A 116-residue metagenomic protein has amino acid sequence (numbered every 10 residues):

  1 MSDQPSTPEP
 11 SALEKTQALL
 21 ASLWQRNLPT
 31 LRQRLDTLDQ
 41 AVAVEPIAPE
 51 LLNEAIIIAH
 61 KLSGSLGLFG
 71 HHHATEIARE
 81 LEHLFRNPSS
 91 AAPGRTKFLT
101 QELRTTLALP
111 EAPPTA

Functional and structural regions predicted by a protein language model:
M1-K15: Short, low-complexity N-terminal regulatory "tails/caps" that precede and couple sensory modules
L13-A55, K97-E111: Long, amphipathic alpha-helical coiled-coil segments characteristic of histidine-phosphotransfer scaffolds
W24, L28, S65-H71, E76 (+1 more regions): N-terminal assembly/transducer modules of large multi-domain enzymes, emphasizing dimerization/partner-binding
P49-N87: Extended, amphipathic alpha-helices with heptad-repeat/coiled-coil or helix-bundle character that serve as
